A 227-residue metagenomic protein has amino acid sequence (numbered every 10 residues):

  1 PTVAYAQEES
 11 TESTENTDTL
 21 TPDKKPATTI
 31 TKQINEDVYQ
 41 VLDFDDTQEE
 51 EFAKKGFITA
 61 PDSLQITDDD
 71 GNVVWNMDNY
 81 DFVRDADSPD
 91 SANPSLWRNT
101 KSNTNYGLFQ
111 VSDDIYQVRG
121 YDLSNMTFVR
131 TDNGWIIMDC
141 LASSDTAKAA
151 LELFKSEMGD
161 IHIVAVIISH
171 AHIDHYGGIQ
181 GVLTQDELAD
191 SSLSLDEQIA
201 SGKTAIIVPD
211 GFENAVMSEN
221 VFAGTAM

Functional and structural regions predicted by a protein language model:
P1-Y5: C-terminal segment of classical bacterial N-terminal signal peptides
E8, D18-I30, I179-F222: Internal hydrophobic scaffold segments of catalytic domains
E8-T100, T104: N-terminal pre-domain segments of enzymes
T31, L96-T104, L151, F212-M227: Charged, low-complexity, helix-prone segments enriched in Lys/Glu/Asp/Gln
D70-D90, G202, D210-M227: Acidic/polar short surface loop at catalytic or gating sites that assists cofactor/ion binding and chemistry
K101-I161: Conserved beta-strand hairpin/beta-sheet module of binuclear metal-dependent hydrolase folds, prominently
D122-N125, A142-D145, H170-H175, F212-A215: Solvent-exposed loop/turn segments at secondary-structure junctions within structured extracellular/periplasmic domains
N133-G134, S144-I207: Active-site metal-binding motif and surrounding structural segment of the metallo-beta-lactamase
